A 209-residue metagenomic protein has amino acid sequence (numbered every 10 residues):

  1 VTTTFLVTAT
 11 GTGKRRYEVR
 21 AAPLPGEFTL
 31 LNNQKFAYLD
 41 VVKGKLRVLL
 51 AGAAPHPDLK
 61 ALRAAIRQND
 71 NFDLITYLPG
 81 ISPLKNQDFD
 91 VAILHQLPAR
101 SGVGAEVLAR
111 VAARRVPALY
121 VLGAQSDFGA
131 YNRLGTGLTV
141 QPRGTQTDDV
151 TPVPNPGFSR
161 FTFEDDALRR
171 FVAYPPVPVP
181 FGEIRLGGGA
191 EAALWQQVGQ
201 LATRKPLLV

Functional and structural regions predicted by a protein language model:
V1-V209: N-linked glycosylation sequons
